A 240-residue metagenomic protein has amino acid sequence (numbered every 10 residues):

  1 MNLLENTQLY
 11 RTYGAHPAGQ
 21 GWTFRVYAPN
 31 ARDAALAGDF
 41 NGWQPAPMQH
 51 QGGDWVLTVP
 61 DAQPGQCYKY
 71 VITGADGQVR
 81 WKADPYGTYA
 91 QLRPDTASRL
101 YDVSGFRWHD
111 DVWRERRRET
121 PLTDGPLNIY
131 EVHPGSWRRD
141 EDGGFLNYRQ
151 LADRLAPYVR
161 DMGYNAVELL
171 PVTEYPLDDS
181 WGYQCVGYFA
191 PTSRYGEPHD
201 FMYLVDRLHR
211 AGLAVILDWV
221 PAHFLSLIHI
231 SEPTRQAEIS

Functional and structural regions predicted by a protein language model:
M1-T23, Q49-E131, S136-G143, Q150: The feature marks proteins involved in alpha-glucan
V26, Y70, V132, V159 (+3 more regions): Conserved, mostly hydrophobic/aromatic
Y27-A34, N41-W43: Short proline/glycine-enriched turn/loop motifs at strand-loop junctions of beta-rich domains
R117-E119, A152-G163, V205: Short amphipathic alpha-helices and their capping/turn segments at secondary-structure boundaries
N128-V132, V167, V215-L217: Hydrophobic faces of well-ordered beta-strands that scaffold small-molecule active sites in alpha/beta enzyme cores
L146, Y158-Y203, F224-L225: Aromatic-lined carbohydrate-binding/catalytic grooves of carbohydrate-active enzymes
V205-W219: Conserved beta-strand->loop/alpha-helix structural units within folded catalytic cores of enzymes with alpha/beta
I228-S240: Single conserved hydrophobic/aromatic residue that forms the stacking wall/gate of nucleotide- or nucleobase-binding
